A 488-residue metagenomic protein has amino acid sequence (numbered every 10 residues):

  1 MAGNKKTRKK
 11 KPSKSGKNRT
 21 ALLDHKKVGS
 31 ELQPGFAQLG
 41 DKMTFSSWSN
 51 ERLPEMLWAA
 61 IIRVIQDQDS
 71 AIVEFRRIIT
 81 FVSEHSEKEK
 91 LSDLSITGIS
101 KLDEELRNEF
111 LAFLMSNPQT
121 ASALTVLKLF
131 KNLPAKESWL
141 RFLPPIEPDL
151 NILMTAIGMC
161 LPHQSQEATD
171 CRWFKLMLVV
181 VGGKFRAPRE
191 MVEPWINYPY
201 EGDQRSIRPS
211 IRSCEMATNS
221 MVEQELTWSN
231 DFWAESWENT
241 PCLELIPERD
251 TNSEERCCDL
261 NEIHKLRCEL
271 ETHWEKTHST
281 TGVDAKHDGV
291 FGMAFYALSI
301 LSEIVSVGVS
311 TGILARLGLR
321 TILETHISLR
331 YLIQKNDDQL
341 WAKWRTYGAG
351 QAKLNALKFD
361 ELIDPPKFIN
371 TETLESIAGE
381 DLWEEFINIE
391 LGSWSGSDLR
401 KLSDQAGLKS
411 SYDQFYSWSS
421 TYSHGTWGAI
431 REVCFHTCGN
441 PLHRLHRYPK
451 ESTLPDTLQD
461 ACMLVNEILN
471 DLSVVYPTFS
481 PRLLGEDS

Functional and structural regions predicted by a protein language model:
M1-T20: Short Lys/Arg-rich cationic patches that frequently serve as NLS/NoLS or arginine-rich RNA/DNA-binding motifs
S15-A112, L124, W139-L140, E147-A156 (+4 more regions): Secondary-shell segments that build the walls of catalytic and ion/ligand-binding clefts
L161-P162: Extended, low-complexity intrinsically disordered regions enriched in serine/proline/glycine/threonine
L266-G318, L323-L329: Long, hydrophobic/aromatic-enriched structural stretches that serve as scaffold segments
T277, L301-G308, L329, I333-N336 (+1 more regions): Secondary-structure edge/capping motif, primarily at the C-terminal ends of alpha-helices and the immediately following
E303, T321-L332, W418-T421, G425 (+1 more regions): Alpha-helical scaffold segments in carbohydrate-active enzymes
A315-L317, K335-K343, S480-L483: Short, glycine/acidic-rich hinge or "gate" loops at secondary-structure transitions that mediate conformational
L317-T325, Q339-W341, H436-L442: Amphipathic alpha-helical scaffolding segments
